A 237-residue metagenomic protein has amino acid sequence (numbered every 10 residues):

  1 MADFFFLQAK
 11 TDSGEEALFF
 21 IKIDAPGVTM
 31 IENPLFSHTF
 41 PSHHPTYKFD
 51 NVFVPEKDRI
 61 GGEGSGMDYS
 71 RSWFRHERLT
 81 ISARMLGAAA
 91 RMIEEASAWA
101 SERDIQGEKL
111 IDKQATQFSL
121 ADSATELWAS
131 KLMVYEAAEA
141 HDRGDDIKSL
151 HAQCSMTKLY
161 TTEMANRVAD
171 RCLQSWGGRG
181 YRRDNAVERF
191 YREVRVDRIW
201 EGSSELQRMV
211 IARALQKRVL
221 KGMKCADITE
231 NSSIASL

Functional and structural regions predicted by a protein language model:
M1, T11-S13, S37-P41, G61 (+1 more regions): Solvent-exposed alpha-helices and their adjacent loops that cap or buttress functional pockets in soluble metabolic
M1-M30: A short core secondary-structure module
L7-K10, F20-K22, K48-D50, G61 (+1 more regions): Short beta-strand-to-turn element immediately C-terminal to the catalytic PLP-Schiff-base lysine in fold type I
E15-E16, H44-P45, V187: Conserved catalytic motifs of the protein kinase core domain
L18, M30-E32, E56-E63, M223-K224: Short, charged, solvent-exposed linker or helix-capping segments at domain edges/interfaces that act as flexible hinges
K22-P55: Flexible, small-/acidic-enriched active-site or ligand-binding loops
A25-G27, H38-F40, E63-S65, V187-F190: Short, surface-exposed loop/turn microsegments at beta-strand edges and helix-strand junctions
K48-N51, S65, R71-L237: Alpha-helical interface subdomain recognition
